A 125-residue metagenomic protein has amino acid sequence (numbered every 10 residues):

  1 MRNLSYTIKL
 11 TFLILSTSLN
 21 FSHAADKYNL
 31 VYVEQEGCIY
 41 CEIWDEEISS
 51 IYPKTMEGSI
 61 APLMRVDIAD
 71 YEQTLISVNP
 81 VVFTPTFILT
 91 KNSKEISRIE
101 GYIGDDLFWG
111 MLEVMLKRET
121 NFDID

Functional and structural regions predicted by a protein language model:
K9-S18: Bacterial N-terminal signal peptides
L19-D26: Sec/Tat signal peptide C-region and signal peptidase I cleavage site
D26-E36: Short active-site neighborhood of thiol/selenol oxidoreductases, capturing the structured segment around
V33, M56-Q73: Thiol-based oxidoreductase modules, predominantly thioredoxin-like and allied folds used for disulfide exchange
E34-Y40, F83: Short pre-active-site segment immediately N-terminal to redox-active cysteine/selenocysteine motifs in thiol-based
C41-E57: Typically the conserved alpha-helix immediately C-terminal to a functionally engaged Cys/Sec in thioredoxin-like
F83-R98: A short, hydrophobic beta-strand/beta-hairpin element that forms part of a small beta-sheet core
G104-D125: Thiol-/selenol-based redox modules, centered on thioredoxin-like and closely related oxidoreductase domains
